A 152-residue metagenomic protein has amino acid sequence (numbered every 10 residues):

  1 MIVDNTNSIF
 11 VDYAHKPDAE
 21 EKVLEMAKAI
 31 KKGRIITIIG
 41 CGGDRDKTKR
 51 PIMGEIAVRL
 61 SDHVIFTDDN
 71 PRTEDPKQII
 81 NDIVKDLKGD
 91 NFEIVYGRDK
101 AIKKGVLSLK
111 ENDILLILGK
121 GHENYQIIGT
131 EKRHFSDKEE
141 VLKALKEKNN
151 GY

Functional and structural regions predicted by a protein language model:
M1-Y152: ATP-dependent carboxylate-amine ligase
